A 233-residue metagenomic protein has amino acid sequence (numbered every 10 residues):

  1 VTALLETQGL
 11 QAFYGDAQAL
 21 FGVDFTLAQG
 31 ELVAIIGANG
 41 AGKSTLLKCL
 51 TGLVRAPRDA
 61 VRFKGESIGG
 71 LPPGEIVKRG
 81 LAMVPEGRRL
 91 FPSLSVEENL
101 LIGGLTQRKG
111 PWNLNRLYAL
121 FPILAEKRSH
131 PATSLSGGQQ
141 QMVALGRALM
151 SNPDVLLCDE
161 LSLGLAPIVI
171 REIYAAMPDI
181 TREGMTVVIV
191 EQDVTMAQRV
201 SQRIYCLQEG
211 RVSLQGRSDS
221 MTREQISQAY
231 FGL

Functional and structural regions predicted by a protein language model:
I36-A38: The feature captures the beta-strand-to-loop junction immediately N-terminal to the Walker
T51: Helix-to-loop junction immediately C-terminal to a conserved catalytic motif
R55, S67-R88, L114, E126-H130 (+2 more regions): ABC ATPase NBD coupling module
D59-I68, R79, W112-L114, A119 (+1 more regions): Conserved ABC transporter NBD signature motif
P131-L135, Q139: Conserved ABC ATPase signature
A148-L149: ABC ATPase C-loop
L156-E160: Catalytic Walker B motif of ABC-type/P-loop ATPase nucleotide-binding domains
